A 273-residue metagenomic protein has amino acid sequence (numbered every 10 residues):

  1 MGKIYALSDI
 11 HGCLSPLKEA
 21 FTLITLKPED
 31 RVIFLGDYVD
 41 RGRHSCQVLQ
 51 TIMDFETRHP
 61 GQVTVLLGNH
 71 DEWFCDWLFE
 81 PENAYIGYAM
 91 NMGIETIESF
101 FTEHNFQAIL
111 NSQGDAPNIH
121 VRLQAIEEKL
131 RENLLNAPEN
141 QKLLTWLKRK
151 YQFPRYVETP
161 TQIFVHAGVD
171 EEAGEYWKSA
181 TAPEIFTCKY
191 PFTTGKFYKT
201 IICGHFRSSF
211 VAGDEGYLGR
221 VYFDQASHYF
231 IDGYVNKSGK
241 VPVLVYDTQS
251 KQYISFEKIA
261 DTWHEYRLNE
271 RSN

Functional and structural regions predicted by a protein language model:
M1, K27-D30, P60-Q62, P160 (+1 more regions): A general structural motif
M1-T51, E56: N-terminal active-site segment of His-dependent metallophosphoesterases
A6, V32-F34, V65-L66, I163 (+2 more regions): Residue-level marker for buried hydrophobic side chains located in beta-strands that build the well-ordered beta-sheet
D9, D37, I52, G68-N69 (+4 more regions): Divalent metal-coordination and catalytic microenvironments
H11-S15, D40-R43, H70-C75, G204-G213 (+1 more regions): Active-site environment of divalent metal-dependent phosphoester hydrolases
G42-F153: Active-site neighborhood of divalent metal-dependent phosphoester bond hydrolases
S112-Y229, Y234-K240: Acidic, His/Gly-enriched loop-helix segments that form or flank divalent-metal centers in metallo-dependent hydrolases
D224-N273: Binuclear metal-dependent phosphoesterase catalytic core
